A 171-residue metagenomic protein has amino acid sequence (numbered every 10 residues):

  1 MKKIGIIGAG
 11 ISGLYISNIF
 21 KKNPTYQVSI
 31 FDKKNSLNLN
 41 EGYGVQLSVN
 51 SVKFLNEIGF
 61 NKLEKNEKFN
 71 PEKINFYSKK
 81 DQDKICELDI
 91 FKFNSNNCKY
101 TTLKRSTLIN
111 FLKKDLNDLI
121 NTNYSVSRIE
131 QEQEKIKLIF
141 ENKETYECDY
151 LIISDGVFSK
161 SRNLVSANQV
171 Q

Functional and structural regions predicted by a protein language model:
M1-S12: Beta1/beta-strand and adjacent pyrophosphate-binding region of the FAD-binding site in flavoprotein oxidoreductases
I4, S48-Q171: Conserved N-terminal helical subregion
I7, F31-D32, S154-D155: Active-site flanking residues adjacent to catalytic metal/cofactor-binding acidic residues
G10-I16, Y26, K92, S127: Domain-wide signal for the mature, well-folded portions of proteins, strongly enriched in nucleus-encoded organellar
S12, S36, F158: Conserved Rossmann-like nucleotide-cofactor binding loop
N18-I19, Y43, N163-S166: Short amphipathic alpha-helical segments
I19-E41: Glycine-rich FAD pyrophosphate-binding loop
